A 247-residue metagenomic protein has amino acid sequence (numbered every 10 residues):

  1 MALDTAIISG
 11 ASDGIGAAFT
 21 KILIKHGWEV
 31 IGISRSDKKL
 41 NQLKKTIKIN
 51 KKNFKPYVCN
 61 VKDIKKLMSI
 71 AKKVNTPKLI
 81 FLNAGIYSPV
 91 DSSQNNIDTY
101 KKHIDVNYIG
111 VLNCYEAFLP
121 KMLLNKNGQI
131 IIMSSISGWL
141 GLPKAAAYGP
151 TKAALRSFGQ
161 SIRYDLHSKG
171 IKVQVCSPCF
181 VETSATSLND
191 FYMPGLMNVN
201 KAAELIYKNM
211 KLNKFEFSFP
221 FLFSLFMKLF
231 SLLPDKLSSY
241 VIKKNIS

Functional and structural regions predicted by a protein language model:
S12-D13: Conserved glycine-rich cofactor-binding loop
H26-Q42: Conserved glycine-rich Rossmann-like NAD(P)H-binding loop of the short-chain dehydrogenase/reductase
N83-P89: Conserved NAD(P)H cofactor-binding loop of Rossmann-fold oxidoreductase domains
D91-I104: Substrate-binding pocket helix/loop in short-chain dehydrogenase/reductase
Y115, T151: Active-site helix of classical SDR
S135: Residue(s) in the substrate-gating loop at a strand-loop-helix junction that position the organic substrate next
V175, F191-L225: C-terminal helical subdomain
